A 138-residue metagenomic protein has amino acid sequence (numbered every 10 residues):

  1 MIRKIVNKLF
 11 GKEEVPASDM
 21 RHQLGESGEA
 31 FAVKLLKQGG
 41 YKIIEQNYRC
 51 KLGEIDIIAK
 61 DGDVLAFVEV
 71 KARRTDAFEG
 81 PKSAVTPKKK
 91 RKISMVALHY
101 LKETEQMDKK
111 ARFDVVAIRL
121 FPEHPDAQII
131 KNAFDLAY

Functional and structural regions predicted by a protein language model:
M1-Q46: Acidic-basic catalytic patches of nuclease active cores, encompassing PD-(D/E)XK and other metal-cofactor nuclease
K4, E103-Y138: Domain-level recognition of nuclease-like catalytic cores that cleave nucleotide substrates
K8-E13, R73-E79: A short small-residue
L36, I55-F78, V85, I93: Conserved catalytic cores of phosphodiester-cleaving nucleases, focusing on short active-site segments
K42, L65-F67, K110: Hydrophobic "anchor" residues on beta-strands that sit immediately upstream of conserved functional sites
K51-G53: Short acidic/glycine-enriched loop/turn segments that link adjacent beta-strands
A77-E105: Mid-chain, well-packed structural core segment of small domains
